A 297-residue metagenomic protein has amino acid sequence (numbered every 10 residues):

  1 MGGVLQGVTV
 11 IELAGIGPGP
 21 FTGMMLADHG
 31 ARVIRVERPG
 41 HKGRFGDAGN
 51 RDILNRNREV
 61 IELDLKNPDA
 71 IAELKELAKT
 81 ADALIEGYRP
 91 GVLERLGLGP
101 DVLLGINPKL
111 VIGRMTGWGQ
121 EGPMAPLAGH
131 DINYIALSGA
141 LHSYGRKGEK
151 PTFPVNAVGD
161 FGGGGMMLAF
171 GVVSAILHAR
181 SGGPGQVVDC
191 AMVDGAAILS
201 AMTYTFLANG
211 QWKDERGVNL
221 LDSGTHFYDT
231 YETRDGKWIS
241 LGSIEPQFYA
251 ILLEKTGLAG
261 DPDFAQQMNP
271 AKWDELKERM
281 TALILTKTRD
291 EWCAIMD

Functional and structural regions predicted by a protein language model:
M1-P184: N-terminal helix-loop segment corresponding to the beta1-alpha1 unit of nucleotide/adenylate-binding folds
I34-V36, N209-R216: Short Pro/Gly-enriched beta-strand edge/turn motifs at strand-loop
N50-R51, V187, Y228-T230: Short, acidic/polar N-cap/turn motifs at the starts of alpha helices
D64, E86, V193, L241-G242: Active-site-adjacent beta-strand anchor residues
Q120, E149-G159, R180-A196, R216-S223 (+1 more regions): Conserved Rossmann-fold dehydrogenase catalytic segment
Q120, H142, I198, W238 (+1 more regions): Short, acidic Gly/Pro/Ser/Thr-rich loop/turn segments
S138, G164-Q186, I198-Q211, I251-G260: Oxidoreductase and adenylate-handling cofactor-binding alpha/beta cores
F227-D297: Aromatic-enriched alpha-helical interface/lid elements that frame and gate functional surfaces
